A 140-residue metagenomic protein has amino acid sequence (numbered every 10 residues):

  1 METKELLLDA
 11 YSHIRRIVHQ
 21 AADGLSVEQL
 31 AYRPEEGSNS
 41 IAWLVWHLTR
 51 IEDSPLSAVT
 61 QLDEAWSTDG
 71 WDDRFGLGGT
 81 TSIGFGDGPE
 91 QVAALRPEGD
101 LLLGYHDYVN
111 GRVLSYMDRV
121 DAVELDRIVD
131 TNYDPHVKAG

Functional and structural regions predicted by a protein language model:
M1-L6, D53-Y116, E124-N132, H136-V137: Short, helix-capping/interhelical loops that line the mouth of catalytic, cofactor-, or ligand-binding pockets
M1-V27, W46, R50-A58: Alpha-helical bundle segments that constitute or directly flank the non-heme di-iron/ferroxidase center
D23-A31, S115-R127: Surface-exposed helix-capping loop/turn segments at secondary-structure junctions
A31-S38: A glycine-rich, coil/turn loop motif that links secondary-structure elements
